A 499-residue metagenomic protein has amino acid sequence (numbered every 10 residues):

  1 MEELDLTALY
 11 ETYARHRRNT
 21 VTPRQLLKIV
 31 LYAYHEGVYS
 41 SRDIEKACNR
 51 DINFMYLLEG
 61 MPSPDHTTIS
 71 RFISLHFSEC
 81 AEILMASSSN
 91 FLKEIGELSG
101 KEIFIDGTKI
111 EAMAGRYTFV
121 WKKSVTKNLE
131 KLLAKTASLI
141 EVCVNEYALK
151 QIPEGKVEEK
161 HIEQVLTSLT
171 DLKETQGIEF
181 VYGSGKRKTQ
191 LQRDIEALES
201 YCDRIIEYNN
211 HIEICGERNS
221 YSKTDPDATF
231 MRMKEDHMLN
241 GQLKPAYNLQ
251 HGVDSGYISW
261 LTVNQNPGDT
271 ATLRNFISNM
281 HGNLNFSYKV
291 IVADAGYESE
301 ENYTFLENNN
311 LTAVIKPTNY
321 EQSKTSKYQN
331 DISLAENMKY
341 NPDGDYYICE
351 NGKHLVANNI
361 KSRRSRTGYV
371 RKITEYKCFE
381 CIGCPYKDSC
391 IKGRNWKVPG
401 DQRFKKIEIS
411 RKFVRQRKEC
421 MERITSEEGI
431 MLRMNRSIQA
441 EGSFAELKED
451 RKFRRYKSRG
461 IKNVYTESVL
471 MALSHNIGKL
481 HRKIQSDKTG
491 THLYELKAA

Functional and structural regions predicted by a protein language model:
M1-L31: Basic, short loop/linker segments at the boundary and entry of helix-turn-helix/winged-helix-like folds
R18, G60-P62: A Lys/Arg-rich helix-loop hairpin that forms a DNA/phosphate-binding surface
Y34: Short, locally clustered residues in the helix-turn-helix/winged-helix DNA-binding domain
G37-R50, P62-A499: Anion-binding and metal-coordination hotspots
Y56: Aromatic-lined, polymer-binding surfaces characteristic of secreted/periplasmic polysaccharide-degrading enzymes
